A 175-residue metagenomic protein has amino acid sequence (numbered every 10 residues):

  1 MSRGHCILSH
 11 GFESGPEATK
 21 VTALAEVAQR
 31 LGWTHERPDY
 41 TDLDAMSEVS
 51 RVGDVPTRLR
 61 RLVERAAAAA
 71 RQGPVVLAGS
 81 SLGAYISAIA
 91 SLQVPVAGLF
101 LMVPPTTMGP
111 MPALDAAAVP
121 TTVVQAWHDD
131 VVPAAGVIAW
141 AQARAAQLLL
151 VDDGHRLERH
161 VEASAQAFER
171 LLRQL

Functional and structural regions predicted by a protein language model:
M1-P74, Y85-I89: Serine-hydrolase catalytic machinery in alpha/beta-hydrolase-like enzymes
S14-G15, W127-V132, R156: Acidic catalytic loop of the alpha/beta-hydrolase fold
T22, E158-L172: Post-His helix in hydrolase/transferase enzymes
V76-L77, L99: Conserved alpha/beta-hydrolase fold motif
S80-A84: Active-site loop->helix "elbow" adjoining a glycine-rich segment at hydrolase catalytic centers
P95-T107: A conserved short beta-strand
A117, T121-Q125, D129: Short beta-strand/loop motif that positions the catalytic acidic residue of the alpha/beta-hydrolase fold
W127-A146: Conserved loop-alpha-helix segment in the C-terminal half of the alpha/beta-hydrolase fold that carries the catalytic
